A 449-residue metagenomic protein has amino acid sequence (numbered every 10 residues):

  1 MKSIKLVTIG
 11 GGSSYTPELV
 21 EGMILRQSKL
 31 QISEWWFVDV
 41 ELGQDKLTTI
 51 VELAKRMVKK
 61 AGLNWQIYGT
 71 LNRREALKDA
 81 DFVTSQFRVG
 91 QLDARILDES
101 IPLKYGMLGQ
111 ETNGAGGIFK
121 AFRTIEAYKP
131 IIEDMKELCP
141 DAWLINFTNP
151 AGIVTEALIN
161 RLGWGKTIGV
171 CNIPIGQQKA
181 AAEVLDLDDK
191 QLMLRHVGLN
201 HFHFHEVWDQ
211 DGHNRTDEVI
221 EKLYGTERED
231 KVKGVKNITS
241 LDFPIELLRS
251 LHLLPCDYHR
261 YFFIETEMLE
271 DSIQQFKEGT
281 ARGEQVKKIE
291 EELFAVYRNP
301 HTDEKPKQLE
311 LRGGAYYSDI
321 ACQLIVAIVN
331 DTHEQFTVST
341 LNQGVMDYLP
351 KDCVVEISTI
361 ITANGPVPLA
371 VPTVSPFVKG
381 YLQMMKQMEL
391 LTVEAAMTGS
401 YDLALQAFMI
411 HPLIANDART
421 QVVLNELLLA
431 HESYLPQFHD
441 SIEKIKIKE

Functional and structural regions predicted by a protein language model:
L6-Q31, W35-V38: N-terminal Rossmann-like dinucleotide-binding module
L25-G62: Glycine-rich phosphate-binding loop and adjoining beta1-alpha1-beta2 segment of Rossmann-like nucleotide-binding folds
K59-Y68, K190: A short helix-to-beta-strand connector/capping loop
Q66-D79: Short acidic low-complexity segments
K78, T84-S85, N146: Redox-cofactor binding/interface segments in oxidoreductases and associated redox assembly factors
V89, D93-R161: Rossmann-fold NAD(P)-binding glycine/threonine-rich loop
P130-Q210: Internal, well-ordered domain-core segments that constitute the primary functional module of diverse proteins
D186-E449: Long, compositionally biased stretches enriched for glycine and/or charged residues
